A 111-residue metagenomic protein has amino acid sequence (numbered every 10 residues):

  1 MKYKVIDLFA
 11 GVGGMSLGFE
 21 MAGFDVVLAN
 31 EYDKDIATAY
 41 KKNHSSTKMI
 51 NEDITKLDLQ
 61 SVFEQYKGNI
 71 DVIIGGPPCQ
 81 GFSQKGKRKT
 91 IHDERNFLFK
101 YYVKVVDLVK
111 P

Functional and structural regions predicted by a protein language model:
M1-P111: Conserved active-site and SAM-binding loop architecture of S-adenosyl-L-methionine-dependent nucleic-acid
